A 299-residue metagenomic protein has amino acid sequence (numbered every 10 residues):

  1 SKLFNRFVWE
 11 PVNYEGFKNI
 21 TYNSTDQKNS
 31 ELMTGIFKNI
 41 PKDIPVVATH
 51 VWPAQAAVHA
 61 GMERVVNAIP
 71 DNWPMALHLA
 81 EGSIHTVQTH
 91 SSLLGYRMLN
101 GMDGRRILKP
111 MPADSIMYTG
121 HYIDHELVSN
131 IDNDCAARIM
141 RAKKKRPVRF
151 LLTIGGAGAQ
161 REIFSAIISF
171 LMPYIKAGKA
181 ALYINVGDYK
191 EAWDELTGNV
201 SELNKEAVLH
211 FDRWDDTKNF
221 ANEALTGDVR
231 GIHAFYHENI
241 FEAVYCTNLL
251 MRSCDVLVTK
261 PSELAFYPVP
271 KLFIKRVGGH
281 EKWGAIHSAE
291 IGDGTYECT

Functional and structural regions predicted by a protein language model:
S1-T34, G187-W193, G198-I232: Conserved N-terminal ligand/cofactor-binding loop architecture of enzyme catalytic domains
L3-P112: Active-site and donor-binding regions of nucleotide-sugar-utilizing enzymes
I44, V148-F150, A180: Nucleotide donor/acceptor-binding cores
I84-S169, N185-E191: A nucleotide-sugar donor-handling region in carbohydrate enzymes
M117-G120, H233-F241, G294-T299: Short acidic-hydrophobic, aromatic-tinged amphipathic segments that line or gate anion-handling sites
L171-G187: A conserved nucleotide-sugar
E206-F266: Donor nucleotide-activated moiety binding/catalytic core segment of transferases that use nucleotide-activated donors
L257-T299: Catalytic binding pocket for nucleotide-activated donors in carbohydrate/polymer assembly enzymes
